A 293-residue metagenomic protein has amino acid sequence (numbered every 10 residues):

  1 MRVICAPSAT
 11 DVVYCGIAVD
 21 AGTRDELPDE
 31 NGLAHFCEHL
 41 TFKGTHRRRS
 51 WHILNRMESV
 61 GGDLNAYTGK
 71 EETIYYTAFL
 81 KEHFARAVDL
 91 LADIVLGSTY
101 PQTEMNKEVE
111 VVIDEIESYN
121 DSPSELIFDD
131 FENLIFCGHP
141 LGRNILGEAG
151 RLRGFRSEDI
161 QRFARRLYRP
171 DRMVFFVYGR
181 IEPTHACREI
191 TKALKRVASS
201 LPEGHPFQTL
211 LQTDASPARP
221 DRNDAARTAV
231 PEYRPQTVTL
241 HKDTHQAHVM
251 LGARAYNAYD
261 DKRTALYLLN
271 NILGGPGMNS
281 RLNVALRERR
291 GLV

Functional and structural regions predicted by a protein language model:
M1-V12: N- or domain-start disorder-to-order transition segments that initiate the globular core
V3-C5, I17, F175, L251: Generic preference for hydrophobic
C5, Y233-K242: Short amphipathic
A9, G16-A78, P276-L292: M16/MPP (pitrilysin/insulinase) zinc-metallopeptidase core fold and M16-derived inactive scaffolds
D11, E26, A258-D261: Short glycine/serine/proline-enriched coil/turn segments at secondary-structure junctions
H52-R222, T239, T244, V249-M250 (+4 more regions): Charge-rich, well-structured scaffold segments of protease-associated domains
T228-P231, Y259: Prokaryote-biased recognition of long, low-complexity C-terminal linker/tail segments that are poorly structured
L269: Midchain, well-structured core segments that form catalytic/ion-binding scaffolds
